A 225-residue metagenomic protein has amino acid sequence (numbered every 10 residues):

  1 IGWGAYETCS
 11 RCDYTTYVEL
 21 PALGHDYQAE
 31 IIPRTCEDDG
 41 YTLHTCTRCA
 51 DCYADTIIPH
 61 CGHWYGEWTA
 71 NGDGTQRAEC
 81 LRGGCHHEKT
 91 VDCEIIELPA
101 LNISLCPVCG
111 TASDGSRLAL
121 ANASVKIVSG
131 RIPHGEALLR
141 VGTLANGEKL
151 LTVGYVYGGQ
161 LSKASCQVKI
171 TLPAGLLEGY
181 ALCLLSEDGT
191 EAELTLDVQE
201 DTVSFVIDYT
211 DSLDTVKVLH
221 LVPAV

Functional and structural regions predicted by a protein language model:
I1-A123: Thrombospondin type-1
Y6-T8, L43-T45, R77-E79, T152 (+3 more regions): Beta-strand secondary-structure signal
T8-S10, T45-T47, D73, E79-L81 (+3 more regions): Short, flexible beta-strand-to-coil junctions
D38, G72, A100, A145-G147 (+3 more regions): Solvent-exposed loop and beta-edge segments used for protein-protein assembly and interaction
G66-T69, A137-T143, A192-V198: Short, exposed beta-strand/loop patches in secreted or surface proteins that constitute
L118-L144: Glycan-recognition and processing domains
E136-A181, S186-D188: Proteolytic processing hotspots in large secreted/extracellular or virion-associated proteins and select intracellular
Q160-S162, L176, S186-V225: Proteolytic cleavage junctions
